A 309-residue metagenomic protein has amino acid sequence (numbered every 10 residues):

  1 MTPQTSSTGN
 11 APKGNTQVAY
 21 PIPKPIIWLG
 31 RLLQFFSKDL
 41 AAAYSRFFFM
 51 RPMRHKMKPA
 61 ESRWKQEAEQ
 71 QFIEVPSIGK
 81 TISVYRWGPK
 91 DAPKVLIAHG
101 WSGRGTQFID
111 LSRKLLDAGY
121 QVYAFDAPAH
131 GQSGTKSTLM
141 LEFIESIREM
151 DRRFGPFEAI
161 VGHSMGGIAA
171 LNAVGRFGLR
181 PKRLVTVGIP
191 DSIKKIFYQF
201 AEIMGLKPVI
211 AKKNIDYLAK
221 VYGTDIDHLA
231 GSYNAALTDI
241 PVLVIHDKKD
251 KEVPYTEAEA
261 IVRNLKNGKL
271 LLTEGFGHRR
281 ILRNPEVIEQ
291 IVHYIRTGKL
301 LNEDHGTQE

Functional and structural regions predicted by a protein language model:
V18-E74: An N-terminal hydrophobic leader/cap segment in hydrolases
G105, S112-G134: Conserved alpha/beta-hydrolase
L111, G231, I240, P254-I261: Short alpha-helix in the alpha/beta-hydrolase fold that links the catalytic acid
S137-E158: Alpha/beta-hydrolase active-site loop
G162, G166-A170: Gly/Ala-rich beta-loop-alpha elbow adjacent to hydrolase catalytic centers
G175-T224: Hydrolase active-site cap/lid region
L237-D239, V244-H246, D250: Short beta-strand/loop motif that positions the catalytic acidic residue of the alpha/beta-hydrolase fold
F276-I288: Catalytic histidine-centered segment of alpha/beta-hydrolase-like enzymes
